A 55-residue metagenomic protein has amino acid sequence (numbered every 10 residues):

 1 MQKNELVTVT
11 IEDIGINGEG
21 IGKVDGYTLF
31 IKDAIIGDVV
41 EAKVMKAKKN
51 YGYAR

Functional and structural regions predicted by a protein language model:
M1-R55: Non-catalytic accessory regions of SAM-dependent methyltransferases
